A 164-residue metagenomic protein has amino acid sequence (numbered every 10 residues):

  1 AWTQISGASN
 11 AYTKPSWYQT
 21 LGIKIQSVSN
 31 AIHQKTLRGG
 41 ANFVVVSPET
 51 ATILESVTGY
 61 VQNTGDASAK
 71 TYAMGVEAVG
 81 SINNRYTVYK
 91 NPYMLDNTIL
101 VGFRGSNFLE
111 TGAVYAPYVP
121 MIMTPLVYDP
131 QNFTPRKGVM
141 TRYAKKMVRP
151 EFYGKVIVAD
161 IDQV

Functional and structural regions predicted by a protein language model:
W2-Q34, R38, N42-F43, E49-V164: Sequence/fold signature of self-assembling virion shell proteins
